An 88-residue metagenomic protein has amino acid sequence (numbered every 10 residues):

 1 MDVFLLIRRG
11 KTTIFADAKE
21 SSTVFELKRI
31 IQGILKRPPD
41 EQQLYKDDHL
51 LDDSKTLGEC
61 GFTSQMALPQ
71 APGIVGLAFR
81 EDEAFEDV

Functional and structural regions predicted by a protein language model:
M1-V88: Ubiquitin system architectures
